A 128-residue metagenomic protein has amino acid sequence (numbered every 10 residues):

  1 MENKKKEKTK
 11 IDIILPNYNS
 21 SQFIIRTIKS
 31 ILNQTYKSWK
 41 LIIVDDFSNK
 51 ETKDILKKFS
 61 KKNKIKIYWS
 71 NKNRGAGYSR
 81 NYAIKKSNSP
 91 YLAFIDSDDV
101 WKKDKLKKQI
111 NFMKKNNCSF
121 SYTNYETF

Functional and structural regions predicted by a protein language model:
E2-F128: Nucleotide-sugar donor-binding/catalytic module of glycosyltransferases that assemble extracellular/cell-envelope
